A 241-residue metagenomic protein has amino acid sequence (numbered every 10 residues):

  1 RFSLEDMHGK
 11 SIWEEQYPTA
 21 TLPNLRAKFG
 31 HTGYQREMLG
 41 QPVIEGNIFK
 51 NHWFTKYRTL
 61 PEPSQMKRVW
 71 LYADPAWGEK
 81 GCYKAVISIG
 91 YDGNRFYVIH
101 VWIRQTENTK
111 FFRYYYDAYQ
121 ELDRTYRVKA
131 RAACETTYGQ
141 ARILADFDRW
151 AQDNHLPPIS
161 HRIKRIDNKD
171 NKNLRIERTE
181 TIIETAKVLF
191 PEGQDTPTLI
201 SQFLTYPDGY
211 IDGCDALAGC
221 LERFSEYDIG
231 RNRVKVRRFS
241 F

Functional and structural regions predicted by a protein language model:
R1-H8, P23-N24, Q41, A85-I87 (+1 more regions): Mg2+-dependent endonuclease catalytic cores in nucleic-acid-processing enzymes, primarily RNase H-like
M7-P75: ATPase catalytic-site recognition across NTP-hydrolyzing enzymes
A73, K84, C214: Change "...and in nucleic-acid phosphodiester-cleaving endonucleases..." to "...and in nucleic-acid processing enzymes
P75-W77, Y138: Short, glycine/acidic-enriched loop or turn micro-motifs at the edges of active sites
G78-A85: Short, flexible loop/turn motifs enriched in small residues
G193, G213-D215: Conserved RecA-like P-loop NTPase helicase motor core
C220-F241: Acidic two-metal-ion nuclease catalytic site recognized across multiple nuclease folds, prominently DnaQ/RNase D-T
